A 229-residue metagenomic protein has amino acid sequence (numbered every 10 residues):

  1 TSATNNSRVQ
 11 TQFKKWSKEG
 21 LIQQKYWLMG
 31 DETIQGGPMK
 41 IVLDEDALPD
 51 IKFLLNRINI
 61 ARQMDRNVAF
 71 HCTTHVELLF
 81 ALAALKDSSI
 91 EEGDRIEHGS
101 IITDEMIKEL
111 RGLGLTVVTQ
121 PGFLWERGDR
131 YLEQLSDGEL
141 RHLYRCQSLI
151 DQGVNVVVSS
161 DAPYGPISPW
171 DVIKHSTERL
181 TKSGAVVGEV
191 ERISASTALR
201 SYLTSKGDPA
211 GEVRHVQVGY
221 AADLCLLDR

Functional and structural regions predicted by a protein language model:
T1-L79, A83, E109-T116, P121 (+1 more regions): Metal-coordinating catalytic core of metallo-dependent amide/deamination hydrolases
N59-A69, V76-D94, H98-G99, D104-G112 (+1 more regions): His/Asp/Glu-enriched, well-ordered alpha-helical/loop segment that forms or immediately abuts the divalent-metal
